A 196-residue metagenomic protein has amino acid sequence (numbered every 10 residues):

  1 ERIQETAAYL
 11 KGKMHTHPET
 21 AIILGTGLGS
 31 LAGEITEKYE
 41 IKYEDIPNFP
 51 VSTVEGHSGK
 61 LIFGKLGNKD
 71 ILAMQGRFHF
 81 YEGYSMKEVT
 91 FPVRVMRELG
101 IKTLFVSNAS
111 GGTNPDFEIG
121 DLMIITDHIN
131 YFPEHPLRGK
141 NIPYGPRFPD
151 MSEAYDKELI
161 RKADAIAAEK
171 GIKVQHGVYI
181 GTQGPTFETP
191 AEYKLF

Functional and structural regions predicted by a protein language model:
E1-M151: Metabolite-binding pocket within alpha/beta catalytic cores that recognizes anionic/polar moieties
Y9, K13, E158, K162-K173: Generic non-transmembrane alpha-helical segments
H57, A154-K162, G181-E188: A general structural motif
E88, L159, E192: Catalytic-loop motifs flanking and including active-site residues across diverse enzymes
I124, L195-F196: Hydrophobic side chains within alpha-helical segments
A165-L195: Active-site/ligand-binding-proximal alpha/beta "capping" segment
